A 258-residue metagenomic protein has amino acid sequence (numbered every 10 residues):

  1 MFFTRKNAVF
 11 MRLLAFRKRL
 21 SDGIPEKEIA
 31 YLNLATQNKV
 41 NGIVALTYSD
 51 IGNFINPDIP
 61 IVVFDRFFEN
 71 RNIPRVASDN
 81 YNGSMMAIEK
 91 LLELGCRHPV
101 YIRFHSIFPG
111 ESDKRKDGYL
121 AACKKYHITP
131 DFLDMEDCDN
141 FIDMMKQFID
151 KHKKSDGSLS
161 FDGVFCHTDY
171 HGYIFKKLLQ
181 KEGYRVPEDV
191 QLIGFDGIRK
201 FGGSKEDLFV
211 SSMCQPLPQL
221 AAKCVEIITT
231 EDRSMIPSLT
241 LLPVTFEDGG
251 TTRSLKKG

Functional and structural regions predicted by a protein language model:
M1-E89, K153-K154, S158: Alpha-helical recognition/docking segments in bacterial nutrient-uptake and carbohydrate-utilization systems
M1-F16, M86, G110-T129, I174 (+1 more regions): Short, solvent-exposed amphipathic alpha-helices that sit in or adjacent to ligand/effector-binding or catalytic
M11-E26, Y101, K116, L120-M144: Short beta-strand elements in bilobed, periplasmic/extracellular small-molecule ligand-binding domains
L32-T47, V100-R103, D156-H171, Q191-I193: Periplasmic-binding protein-like
P74-Y101, F141-H152, G172, M213-R233: Hydrophobic alpha-helical segments within soluble ligand-binding/sensing domains
M85-Y126, L239-T252: An alpha-beta-alpha
D150-G258: Flexible loop/turn connectors
